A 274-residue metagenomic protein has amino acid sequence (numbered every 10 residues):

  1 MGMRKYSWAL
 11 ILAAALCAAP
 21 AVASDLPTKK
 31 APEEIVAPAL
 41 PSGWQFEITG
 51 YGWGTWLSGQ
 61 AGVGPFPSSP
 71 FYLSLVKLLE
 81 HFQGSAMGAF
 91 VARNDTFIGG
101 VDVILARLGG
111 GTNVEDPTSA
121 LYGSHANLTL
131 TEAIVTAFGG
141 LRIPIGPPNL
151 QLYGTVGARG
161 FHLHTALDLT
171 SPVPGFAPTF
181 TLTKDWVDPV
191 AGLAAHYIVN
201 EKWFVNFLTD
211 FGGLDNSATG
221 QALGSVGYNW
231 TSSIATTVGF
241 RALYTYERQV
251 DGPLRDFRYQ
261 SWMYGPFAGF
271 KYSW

Functional and structural regions predicted by a protein language model:
M1-L10: Bacterial N-terminal signal peptides that target proteins for export
A9-A18: Bacterial N-terminal signal peptides
V22-D102, G265, G269-S273: Short glycine/proline- and aromatic-enriched beta-strand/turn motifs that initiate or cap beta-hairpins
V36-W44, P144-Q151, N200-K202, S232-S233: Short loop/turn motifs that connect adjacent beta-strands in outer-membrane beta-barrel proteins
I48, G88-N94, A137-L141, V156-A158 (+4 more regions): Residues on the lipid-exposed face of transmembrane beta-strands in outer-membrane beta-barrel proteins
W56-Q83, V103-I134, F161-W186, G213-L214 (+1 more regions): Extracellular/periplasm-exposed beta-strand and loop segments of Gram-negative cell-envelope proteins, dominated by
W186-G192, S217-S225, A235-T237, S261-F267: Transmembrane beta-barrel architecture of outer membranes
W203-S217: Transmembrane beta-strand segments that form the barrel wall of outer-membrane beta-barrel proteins
